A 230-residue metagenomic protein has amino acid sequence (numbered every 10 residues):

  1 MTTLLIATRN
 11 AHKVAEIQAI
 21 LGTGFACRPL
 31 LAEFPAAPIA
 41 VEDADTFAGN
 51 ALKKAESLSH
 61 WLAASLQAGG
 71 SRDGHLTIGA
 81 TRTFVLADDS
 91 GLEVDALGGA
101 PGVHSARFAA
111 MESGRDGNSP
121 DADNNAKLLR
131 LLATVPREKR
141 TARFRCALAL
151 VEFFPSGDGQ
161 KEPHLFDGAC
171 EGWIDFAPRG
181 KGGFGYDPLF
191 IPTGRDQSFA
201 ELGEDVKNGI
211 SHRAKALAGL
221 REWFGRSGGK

Functional and structural regions predicted by a protein language model:
T2-L5, A11-K230: Anionic-ligand binding patches
